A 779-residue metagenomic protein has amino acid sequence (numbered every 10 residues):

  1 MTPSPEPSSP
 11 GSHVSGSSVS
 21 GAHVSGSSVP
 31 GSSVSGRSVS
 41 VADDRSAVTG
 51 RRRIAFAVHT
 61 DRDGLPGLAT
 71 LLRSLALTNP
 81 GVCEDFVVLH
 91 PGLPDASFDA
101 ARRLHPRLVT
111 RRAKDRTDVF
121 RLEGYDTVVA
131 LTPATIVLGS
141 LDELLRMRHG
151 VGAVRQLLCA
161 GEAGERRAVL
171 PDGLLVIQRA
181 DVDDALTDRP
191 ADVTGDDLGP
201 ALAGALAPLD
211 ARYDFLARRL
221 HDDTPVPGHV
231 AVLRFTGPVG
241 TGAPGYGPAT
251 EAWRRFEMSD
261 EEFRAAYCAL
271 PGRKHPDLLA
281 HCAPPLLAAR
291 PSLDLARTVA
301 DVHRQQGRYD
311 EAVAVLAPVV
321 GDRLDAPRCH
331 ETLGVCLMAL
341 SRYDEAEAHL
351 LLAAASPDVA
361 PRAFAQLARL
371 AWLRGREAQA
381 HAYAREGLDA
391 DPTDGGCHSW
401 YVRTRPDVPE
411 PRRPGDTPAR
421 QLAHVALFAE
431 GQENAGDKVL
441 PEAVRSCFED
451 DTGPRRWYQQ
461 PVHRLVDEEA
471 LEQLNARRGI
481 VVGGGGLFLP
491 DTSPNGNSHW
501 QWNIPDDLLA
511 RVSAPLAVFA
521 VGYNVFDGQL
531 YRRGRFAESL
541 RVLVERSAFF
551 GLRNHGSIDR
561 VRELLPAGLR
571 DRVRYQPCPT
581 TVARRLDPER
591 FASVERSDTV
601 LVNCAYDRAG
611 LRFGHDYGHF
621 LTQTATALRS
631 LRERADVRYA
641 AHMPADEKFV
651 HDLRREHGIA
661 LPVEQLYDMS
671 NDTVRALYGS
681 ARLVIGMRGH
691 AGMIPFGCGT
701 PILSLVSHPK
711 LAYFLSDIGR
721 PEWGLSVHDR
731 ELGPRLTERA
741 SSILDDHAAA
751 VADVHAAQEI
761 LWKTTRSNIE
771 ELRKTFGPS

Functional and structural regions predicted by a protein language model:
M1-T2, V41-V58, D63-T70, G81-V82 (+4 more regions): A glycosyltransferase accessory/donor-loop signature
R112-G161, R179: GT-A fold catalytic core of metal-dependent nucleotide-sugar glycosyltransferases, centered on the diacidic
A288-A289, D322, S356, A390: Structural marker of alpha-solenoid helical repeat scaffolds
Q305, A339-L340, L373-R374, R403-D407: Register position in tetratricopeptide repeats
V402, P406-S779: Active-site anion-handling motifs in enzyme catalytic cores
